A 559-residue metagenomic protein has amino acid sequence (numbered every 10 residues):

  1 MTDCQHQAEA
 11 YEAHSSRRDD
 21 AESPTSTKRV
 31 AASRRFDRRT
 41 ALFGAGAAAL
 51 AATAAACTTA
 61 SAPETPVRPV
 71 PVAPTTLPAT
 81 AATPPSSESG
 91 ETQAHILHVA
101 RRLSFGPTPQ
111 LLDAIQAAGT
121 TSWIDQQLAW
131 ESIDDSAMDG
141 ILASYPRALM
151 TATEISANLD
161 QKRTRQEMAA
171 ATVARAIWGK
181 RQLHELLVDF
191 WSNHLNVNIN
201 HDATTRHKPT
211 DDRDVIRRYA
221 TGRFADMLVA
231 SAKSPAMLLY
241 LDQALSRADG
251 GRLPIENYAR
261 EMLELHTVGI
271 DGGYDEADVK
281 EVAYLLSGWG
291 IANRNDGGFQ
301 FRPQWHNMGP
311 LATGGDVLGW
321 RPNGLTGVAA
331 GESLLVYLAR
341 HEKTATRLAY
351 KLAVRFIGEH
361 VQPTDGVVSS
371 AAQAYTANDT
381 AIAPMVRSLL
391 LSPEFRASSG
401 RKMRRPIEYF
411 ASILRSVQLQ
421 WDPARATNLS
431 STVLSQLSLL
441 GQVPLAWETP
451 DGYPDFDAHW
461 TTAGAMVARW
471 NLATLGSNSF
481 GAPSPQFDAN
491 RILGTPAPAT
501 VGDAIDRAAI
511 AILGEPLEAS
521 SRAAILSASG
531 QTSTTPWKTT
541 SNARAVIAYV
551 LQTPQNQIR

Functional and structural regions predicted by a protein language model:
M1-F36, A47-A54: N-terminal secretory signal peptides
L42, G46-L50, T204-W421, Q557: Active-site substrate-binding loop specific to GH73 endo-beta-N-acetylglucosaminidase modules in bacterial autolysins
A45, Q116-G119, L128, L142 (+4 more regions): A general structural motif at alpha-helix termini
S61-T76: Short, low-complexity, disordered segments immediately C-terminal to signal peptides in bacterial exported proteins
P78-T92, L97-P109, H341, A345 (+2 more regions): Flexible, low-complexity segments enriched for small/polar residues
E91, H95-R102, Q110-A114, A118-Q126 (+26 more regions): Extracytoplasmic/secreted proteins, especially bacterial periplasmic and envelope-associated proteins
P109-T210, V215-R217: N-terminal accessory alpha/beta regions
